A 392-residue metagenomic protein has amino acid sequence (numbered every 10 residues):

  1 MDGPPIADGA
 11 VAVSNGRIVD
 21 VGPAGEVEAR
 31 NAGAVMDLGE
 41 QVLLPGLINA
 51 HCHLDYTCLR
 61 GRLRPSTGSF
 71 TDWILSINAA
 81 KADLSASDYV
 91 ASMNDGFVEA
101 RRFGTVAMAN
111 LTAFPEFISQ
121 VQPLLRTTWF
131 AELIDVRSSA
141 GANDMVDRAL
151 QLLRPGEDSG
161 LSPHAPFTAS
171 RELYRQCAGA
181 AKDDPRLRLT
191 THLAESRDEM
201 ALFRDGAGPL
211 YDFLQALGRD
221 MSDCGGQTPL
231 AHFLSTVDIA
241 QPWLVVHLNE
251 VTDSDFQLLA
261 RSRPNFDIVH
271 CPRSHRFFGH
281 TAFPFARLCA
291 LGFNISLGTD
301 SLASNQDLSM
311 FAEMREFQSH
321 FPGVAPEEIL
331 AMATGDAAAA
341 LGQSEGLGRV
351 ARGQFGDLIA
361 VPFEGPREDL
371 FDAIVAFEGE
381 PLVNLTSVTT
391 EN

Functional and structural regions predicted by a protein language model:
M1-R30, Q343: N-terminal metal-binding scaffold of metallo-dependent hydrolase/deaminase domains
E26-L44: Active-site metal-binding motif and surrounding structural segment of the metallo-beta-lactamase
V42-L43, R60-P123, V146-P155: Alpha-helical scaffold segments that flank or form the walls of functional sites
G46-T57, R188-R197: Histidine-centered catalytic micro-motifs
C58-A91, T128-A131, S196-A240, S262-R263 (+1 more regions): Active-site gating loops and adjacent loop-to-helix segments of metal-dependent hydrolytic enzymes
R197-Y211, F256-S262, G279-L288, N305-S319: Histidine/acidic-residue-rich catalytic or RNA/ligand-binding cores of hydrolases and nuclease-related proteins
T236-D238, T281-E364: His/Asp/Glu-enriched, well-ordered alpha-helical/loop segment that forms or immediately abuts the divalent-metal
F355-N392: C-terminal cap of metal-dependent C-N hydrolases
